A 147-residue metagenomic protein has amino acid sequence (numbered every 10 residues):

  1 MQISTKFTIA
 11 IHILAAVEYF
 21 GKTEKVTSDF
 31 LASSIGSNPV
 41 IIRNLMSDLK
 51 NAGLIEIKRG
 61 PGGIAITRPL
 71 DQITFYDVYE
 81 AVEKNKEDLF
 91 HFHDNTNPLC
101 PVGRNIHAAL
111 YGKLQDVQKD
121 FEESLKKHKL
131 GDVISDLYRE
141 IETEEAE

Functional and structural regions predicted by a protein language model:
I11-K22: Short amphipathic alpha-helical interface segments
T23-V26, I55: Conserved hydrophobic residue
V26-G36: A short alpha-helical element within helix-turn-helix/winged-helix DNA-binding domains across DNA-binding proteins
N38-I41: Short coil turns linking two alpha-helices in DNA-binding domains
M46-A52: Basic amphipathic alpha-helical segments that dock to polyanions
A52-G60, A65-T67: Beta-hairpin "wing" of winged helix-turn-helix
D71-T96: Conserved segment of winged-helix/HTH DNA-binding domains
H91-E147: C-terminal regulatory/oligomerization modules of transcriptional regulators
